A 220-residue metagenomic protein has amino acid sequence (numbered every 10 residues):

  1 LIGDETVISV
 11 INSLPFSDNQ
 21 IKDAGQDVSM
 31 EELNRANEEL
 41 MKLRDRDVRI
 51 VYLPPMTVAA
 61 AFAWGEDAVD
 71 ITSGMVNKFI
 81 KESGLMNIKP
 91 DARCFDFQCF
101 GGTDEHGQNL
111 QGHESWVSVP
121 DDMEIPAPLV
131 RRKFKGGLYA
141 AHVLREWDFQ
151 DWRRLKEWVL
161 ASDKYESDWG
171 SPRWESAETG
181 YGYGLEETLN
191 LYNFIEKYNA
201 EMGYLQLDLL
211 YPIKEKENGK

Functional and structural regions predicted by a protein language model:
I2-K220: A solvent-exposed interaction/effector surface
